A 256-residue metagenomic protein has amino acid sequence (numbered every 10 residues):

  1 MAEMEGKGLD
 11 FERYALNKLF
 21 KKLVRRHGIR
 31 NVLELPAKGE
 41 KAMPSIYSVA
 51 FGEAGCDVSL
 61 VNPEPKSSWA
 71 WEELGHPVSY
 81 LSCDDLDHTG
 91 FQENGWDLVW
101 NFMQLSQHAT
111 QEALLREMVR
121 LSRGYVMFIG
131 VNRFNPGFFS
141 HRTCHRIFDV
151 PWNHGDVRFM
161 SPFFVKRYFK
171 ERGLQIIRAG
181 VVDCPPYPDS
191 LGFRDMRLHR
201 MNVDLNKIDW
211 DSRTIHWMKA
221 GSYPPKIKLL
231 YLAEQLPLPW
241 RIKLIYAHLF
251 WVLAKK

Functional and structural regions predicted by a protein language model:
L9-N31, I46: Conserved alpha-helix/loop element of class I SAM-dependent methyltransferases that forms part of the SAM/SAH-binding
N31-H88: Class I SAM-dependent methyltransferase SAM/SAH-binding core
D87-V99: A short acidic, Gly/Pro-enriched loop at the edge of an enzyme's catalytic core that lines a small-molecule cofactor
D97-T110: A short SAM/SAH-binding and catalytic strip from SAM-dependent methyltransferases
E112-M127: A short glycine-rich, Lys/Arg-flanked "PGG" loop and its adjoining helix->strand segment in the class I
Y125-D156: Conserved class I S-adenosyl-L-methionine
H154-V182: Short alpha-helix
Q175-W217: Conserved catalytic loop of SAM-dependent methyltransferase domains
